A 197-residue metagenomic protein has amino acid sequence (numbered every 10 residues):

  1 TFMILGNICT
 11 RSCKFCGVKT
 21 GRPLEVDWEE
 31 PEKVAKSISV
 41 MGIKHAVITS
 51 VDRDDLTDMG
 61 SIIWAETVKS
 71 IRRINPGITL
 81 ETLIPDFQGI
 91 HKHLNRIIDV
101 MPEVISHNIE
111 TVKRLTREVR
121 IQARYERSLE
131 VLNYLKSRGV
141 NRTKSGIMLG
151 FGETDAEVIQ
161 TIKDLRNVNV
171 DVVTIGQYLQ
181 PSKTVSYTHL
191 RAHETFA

Functional and structural regions predicted by a protein language model:
T1-V104, I109-L115, R124-R138, S145 (+3 more regions): Conserved Radical SAM active-site core
W28, G152, H193-E194: Conserved aromatic
T116, T184-V185: Short glycine-/acidic-enriched loop or helix-start segments at secondary-structure transitions that form or flank
V119: Bacterial c-di-GMP phosphodiesterase catalytic domain signature
L149-E153, Q177-K183: Small/polar glycine-rich anion-binding or flexible loop at a beta-alpha turn
H189-A197: Single conserved hydrophobic/aromatic residue that forms the stacking wall/gate of nucleotide- or nucleobase-binding
